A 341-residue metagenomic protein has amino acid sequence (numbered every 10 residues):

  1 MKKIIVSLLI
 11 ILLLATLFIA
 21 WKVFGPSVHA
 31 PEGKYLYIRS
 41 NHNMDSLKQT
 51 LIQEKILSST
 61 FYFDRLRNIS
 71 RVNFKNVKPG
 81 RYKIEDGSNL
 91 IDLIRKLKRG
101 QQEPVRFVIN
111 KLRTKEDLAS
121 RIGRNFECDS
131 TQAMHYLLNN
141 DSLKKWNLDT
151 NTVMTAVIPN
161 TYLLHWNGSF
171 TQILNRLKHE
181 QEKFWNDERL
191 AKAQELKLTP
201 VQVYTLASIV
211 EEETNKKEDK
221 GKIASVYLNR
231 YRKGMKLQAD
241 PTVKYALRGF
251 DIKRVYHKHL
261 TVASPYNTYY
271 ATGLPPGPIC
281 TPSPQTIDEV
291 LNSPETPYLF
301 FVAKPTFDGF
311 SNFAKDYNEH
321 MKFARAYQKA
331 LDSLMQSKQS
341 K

Functional and structural regions predicted by a protein language model:
M1-G33: N-terminal type II signal-anchor transmembrane helix that functions as the membrane-insertion/stop-transfer segment
K2-K3, R67, K83, E212 (+2 more regions): Basic side chains
L12-I19, K83-D86, I287: Short, composition-biased local secondary-structure segments
G25-W185: Signal peptide-directed extracytoplasmic domains
N43, F126-T131, L143-K341: Bacterial extracytoplasmic/cell-wall-associated proteins, especially those involved in peptidoglycan
